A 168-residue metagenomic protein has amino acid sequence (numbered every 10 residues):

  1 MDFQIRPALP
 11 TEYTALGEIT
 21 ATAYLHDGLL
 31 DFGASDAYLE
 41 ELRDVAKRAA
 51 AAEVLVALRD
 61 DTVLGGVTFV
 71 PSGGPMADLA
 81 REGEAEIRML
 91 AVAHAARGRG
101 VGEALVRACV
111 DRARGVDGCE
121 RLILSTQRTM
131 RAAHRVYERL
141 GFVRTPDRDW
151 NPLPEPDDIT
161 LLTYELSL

Functional and structural regions predicted by a protein language model:
M1-T11, L162, L168: Conserved N-terminal entry element of GNAT/NAT acetyltransferase domains
G17-V45: Conserved GNAT-fold acetyl-CoA-binding loop/helix
T22, G83-A85, G118-I123, Q127-R131 (+1 more regions): C-terminal "cap" of GNAT-fold acetyltransferases
D44-V56, E86: A short helix-loop-beta-strand connector motif used in the catalytic cores of GNAT acetyltransferases and, in some
V56, T62-P71, E86, A91: Conserved beta-strand in the GNAT
D78-H94, S125: Conserved acetyl-CoA binding element of GNAT-fold acetyltransferases
I87-A91, G98-V106: Glycine-rich acyl-CoA binding loop
A104-R121: Conserved acyl-CoA
